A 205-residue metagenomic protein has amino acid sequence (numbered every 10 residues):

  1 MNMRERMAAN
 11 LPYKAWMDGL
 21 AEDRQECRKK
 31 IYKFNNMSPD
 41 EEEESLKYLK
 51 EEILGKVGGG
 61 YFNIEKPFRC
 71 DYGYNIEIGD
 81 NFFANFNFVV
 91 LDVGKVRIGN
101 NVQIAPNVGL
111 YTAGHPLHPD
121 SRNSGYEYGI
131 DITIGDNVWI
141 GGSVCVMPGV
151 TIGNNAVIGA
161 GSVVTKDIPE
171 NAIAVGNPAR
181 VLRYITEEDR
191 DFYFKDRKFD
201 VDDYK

Functional and structural regions predicted by a protein language model:
M1-Y61, A179-K205: Terminal amphipathic alpha-helical/low-complexity segments used for targeting or macromolecular assembly
F68-I78, F83-T151, N177-A179, Y184-F194: Flexible, glycine/small-residue-enriched loop-and-beta-strand segment within the central core of proteins
Q103, A156-V157: Short alpha-helix at the nucleotide-sugar/activated-sugar donor binding site of glycosyltransferases and closely
W139, V157, I173-V175: Short-chain dehydrogenase/reductase
V164-T165: Short hydrophobic beta-strand element within catalytic cores of glycosyltransferases and related nucleotide-activated
